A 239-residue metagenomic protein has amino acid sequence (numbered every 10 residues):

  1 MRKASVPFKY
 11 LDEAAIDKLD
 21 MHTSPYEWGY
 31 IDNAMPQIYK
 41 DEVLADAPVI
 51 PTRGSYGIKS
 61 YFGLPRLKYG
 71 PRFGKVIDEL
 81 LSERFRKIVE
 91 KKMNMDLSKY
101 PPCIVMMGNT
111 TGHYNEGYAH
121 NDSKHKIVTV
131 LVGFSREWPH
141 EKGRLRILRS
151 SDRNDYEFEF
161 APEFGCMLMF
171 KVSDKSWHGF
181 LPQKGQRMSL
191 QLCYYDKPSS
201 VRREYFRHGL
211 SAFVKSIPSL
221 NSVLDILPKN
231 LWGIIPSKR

Functional and structural regions predicted by a protein language model:
K3-L11, I16-M93: Non-heme Fe(II)/2-oxoglutarate
Y30-D32, V105-M107, M169, Q191-C193: Short beta-strand segments
P51-T52, L97, R136-H140: Proline-centered turn/helix-capping motifs that create local helix->coil transitions or kinks
G57-Y61, P102-G108: Short linear loop/turn motifs
M95-M106, E141-K142: A short coil-to-beta-strand element that immediately follows conserved catalytic motifs
M107-D122: Conserved short histidine dyad/triad with adjacent acidic residue
A119, K124-H125, R136, H140-R239: Catalytic core of Fe(II)/2-oxoglutarate
